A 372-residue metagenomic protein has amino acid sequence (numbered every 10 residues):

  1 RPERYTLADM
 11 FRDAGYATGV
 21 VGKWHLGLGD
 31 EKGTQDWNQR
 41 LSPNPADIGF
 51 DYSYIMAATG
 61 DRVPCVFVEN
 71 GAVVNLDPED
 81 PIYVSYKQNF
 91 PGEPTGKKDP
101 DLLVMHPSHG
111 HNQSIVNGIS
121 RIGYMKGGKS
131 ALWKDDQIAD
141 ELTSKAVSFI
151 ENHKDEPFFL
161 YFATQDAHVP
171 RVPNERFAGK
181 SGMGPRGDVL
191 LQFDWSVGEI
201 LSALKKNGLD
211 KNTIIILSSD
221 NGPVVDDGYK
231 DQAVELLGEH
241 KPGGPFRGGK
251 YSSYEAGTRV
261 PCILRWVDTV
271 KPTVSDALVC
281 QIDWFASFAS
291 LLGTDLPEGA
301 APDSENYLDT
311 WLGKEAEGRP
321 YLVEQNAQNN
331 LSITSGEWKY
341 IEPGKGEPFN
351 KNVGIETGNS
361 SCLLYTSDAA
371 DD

Functional and structural regions predicted by a protein language model:
R1-S361: Formylglycine-dependent sulfatase
Y365-D372: Conserved small/polar residues in nucleotide/adenosyl-binding loops
